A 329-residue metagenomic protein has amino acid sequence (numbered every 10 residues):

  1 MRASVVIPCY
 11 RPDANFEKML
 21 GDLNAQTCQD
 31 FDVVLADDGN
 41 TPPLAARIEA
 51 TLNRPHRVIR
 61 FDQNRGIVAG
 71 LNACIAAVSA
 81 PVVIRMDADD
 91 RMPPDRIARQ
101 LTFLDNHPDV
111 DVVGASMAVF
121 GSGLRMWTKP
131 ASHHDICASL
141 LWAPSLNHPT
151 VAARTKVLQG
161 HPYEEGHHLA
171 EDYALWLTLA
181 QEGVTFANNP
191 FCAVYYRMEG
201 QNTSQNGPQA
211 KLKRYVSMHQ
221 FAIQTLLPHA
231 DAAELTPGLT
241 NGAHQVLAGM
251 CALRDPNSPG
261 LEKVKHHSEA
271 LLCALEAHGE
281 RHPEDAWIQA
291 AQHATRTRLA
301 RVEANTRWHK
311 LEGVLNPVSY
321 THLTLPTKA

Functional and structural regions predicted by a protein language model:
G21-D30: Short, acidic, metal-binding catalytic loop of nucleotide-sugar glycosyltransferases
D37-A46, Q63, D87: A conserved acidic beta->alpha catalytic loop
P43, D90-T102: Acidic donor-binding/catalytic loop of UDP-sugar-dependent glycosyltransferases, especially processive GT2
F61-V78: Glycine-rich, basic loop-to-helix element that forms the pyrophosphate-binding segment of sugar-nucleotide handling
V83: Short aromatic/hydrophobic "clamp" motif used to bind/position activated sugar donors
I97-M126: Conserved donor NDP-sugar-binding/catalytic core segment of glycosyltransferases
H134-M218, H229-G238: Conserved nucleotide-sugar donor-binding catalytic segment
Y320-T327: Conserved small/polar residues in nucleotide/adenosyl-binding loops
